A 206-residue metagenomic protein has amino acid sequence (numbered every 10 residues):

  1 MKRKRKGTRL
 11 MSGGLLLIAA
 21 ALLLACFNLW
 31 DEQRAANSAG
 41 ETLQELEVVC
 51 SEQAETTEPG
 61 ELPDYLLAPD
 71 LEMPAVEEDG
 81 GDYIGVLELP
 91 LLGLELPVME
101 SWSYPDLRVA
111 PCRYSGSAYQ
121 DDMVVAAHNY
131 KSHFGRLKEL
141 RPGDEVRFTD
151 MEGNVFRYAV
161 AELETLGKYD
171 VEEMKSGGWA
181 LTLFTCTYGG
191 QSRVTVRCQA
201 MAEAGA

Functional and structural regions predicted by a protein language model:
K2-A206: Solvent-exposed, non-transmembrane regions of membrane-associated and secreted proteins
